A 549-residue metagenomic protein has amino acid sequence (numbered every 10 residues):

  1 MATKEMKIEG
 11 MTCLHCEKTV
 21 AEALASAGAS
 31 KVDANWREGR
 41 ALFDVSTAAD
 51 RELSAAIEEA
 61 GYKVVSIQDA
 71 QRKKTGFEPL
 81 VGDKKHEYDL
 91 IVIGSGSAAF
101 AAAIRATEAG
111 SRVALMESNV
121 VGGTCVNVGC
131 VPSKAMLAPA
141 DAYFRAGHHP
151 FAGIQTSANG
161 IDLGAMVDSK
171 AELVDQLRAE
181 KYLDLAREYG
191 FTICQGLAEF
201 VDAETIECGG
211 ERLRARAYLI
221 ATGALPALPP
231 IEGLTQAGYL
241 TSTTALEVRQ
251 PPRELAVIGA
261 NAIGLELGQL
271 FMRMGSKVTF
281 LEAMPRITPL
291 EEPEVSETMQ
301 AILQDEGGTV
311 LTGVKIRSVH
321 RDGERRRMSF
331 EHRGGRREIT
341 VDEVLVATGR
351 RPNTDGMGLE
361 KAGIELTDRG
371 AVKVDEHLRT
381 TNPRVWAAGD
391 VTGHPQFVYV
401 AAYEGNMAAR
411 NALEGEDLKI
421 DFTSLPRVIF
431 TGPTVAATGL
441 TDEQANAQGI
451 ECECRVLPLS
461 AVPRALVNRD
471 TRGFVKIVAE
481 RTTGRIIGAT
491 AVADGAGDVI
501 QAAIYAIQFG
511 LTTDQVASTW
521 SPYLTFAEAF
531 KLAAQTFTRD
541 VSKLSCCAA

Functional and structural regions predicted by a protein language model:
M1-I91: Flexible metal-binding regulatory segments at protein termini and peripheral loops
A25, A103, T107, G268 (+1 more regions): Gly/Ala-rich phosphate-binding loop of Rossmann-like dinucleotide-binding domains, activating on the conserved
T75-K85, G209-E211, I316-R317, D322 (+2 more regions): A structured beta-alpha segment of the ubiquitous adenosine-cofactor-binding alpha/beta core
V81-G96, P251-N261: Beta1/beta-strand and adjacent pyrophosphate-binding region of the FAD-binding site in flavoprotein oxidoreductases
H86-E87, I104-S111, M116-P251, T279 (+7 more regions): Glycine-rich flavin
I91-I93, A198, L213-G223, V257-I258 (+4 more regions): Short hydrophobic core segments
I93-A98, A102-N119, T124, V131 (+5 more regions): Flexible, glycine-rich terminal cap/loop adjacent to redox cofactors in electron-transfer oxidoreductases
T235-P251, E338-E414, D498, A502 (+1 more regions): FAD-site-proximal beta/loop scaffold in flavoenzymes
